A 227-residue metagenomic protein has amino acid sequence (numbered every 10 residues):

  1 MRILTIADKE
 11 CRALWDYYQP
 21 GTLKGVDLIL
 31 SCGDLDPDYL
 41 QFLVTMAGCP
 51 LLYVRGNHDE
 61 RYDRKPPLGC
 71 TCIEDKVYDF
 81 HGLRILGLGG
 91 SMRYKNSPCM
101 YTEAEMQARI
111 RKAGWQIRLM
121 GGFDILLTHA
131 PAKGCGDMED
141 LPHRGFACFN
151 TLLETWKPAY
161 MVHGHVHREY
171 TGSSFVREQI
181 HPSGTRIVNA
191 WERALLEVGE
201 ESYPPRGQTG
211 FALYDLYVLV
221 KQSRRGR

Functional and structural regions predicted by a protein language model:
M1-V44, Q116-G122, K221, R225-G226: N-terminal active-site segment of His-dependent metallophosphoesterases
T5-A13, R55-R144, D215: Conserved catalytic scaffold of divalent metal-dependent phosphoesterases
T5-A7, L28-D34, L52-N57, I73 (+3 more regions): Active-site neighborhood of phospho(di)ester-bond hydrolases with catalytic His/Asp-centered motifs
I6, W15, V77-H81, L152-T155 (+1 more regions): Binuclear metal-dependent phosphoesterase catalytic core
E10-L14, L35-Q41, N57-D63, R93-S97 (+3 more regions): Active-site environment of divalent metal-dependent phosphoester hydrolases
L14-P20, P37-Q41, T71-I73, R111-W115 (+2 more regions): A generic local structural motif
M46, C148-T155: Catalytic-core regions built around general acid/base machinery
M46-A47, P67-L68, S183: Short, structured coil segments at secondary-structure junctions
